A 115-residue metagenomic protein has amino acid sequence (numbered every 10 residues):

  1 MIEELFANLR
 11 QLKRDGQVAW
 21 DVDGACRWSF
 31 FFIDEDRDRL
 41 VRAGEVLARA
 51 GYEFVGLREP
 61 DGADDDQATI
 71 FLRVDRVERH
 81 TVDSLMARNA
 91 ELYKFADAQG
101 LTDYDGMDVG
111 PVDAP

Functional and structural regions predicted by a protein language model:
M1-P115: Long, contiguous binding/interaction regions
